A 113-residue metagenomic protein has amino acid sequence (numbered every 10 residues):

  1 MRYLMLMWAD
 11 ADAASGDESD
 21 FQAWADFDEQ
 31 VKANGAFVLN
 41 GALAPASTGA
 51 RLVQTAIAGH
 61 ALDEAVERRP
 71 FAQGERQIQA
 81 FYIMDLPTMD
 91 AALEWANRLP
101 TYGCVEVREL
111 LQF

Functional and structural regions predicted by a protein language model:
M1-F113: Conserved, structured core segments of small domains
